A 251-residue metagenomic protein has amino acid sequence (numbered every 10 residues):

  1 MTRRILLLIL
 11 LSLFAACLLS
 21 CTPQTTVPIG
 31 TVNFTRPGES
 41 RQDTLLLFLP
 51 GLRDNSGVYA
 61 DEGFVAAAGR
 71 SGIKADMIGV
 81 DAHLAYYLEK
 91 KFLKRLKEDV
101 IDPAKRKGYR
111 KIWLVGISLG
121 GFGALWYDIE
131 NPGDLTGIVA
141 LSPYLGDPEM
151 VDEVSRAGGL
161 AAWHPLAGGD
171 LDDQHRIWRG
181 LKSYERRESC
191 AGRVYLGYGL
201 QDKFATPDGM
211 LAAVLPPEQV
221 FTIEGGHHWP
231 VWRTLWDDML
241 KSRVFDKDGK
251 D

Functional and structural regions predicted by a protein language model:
M1-I9: Bacterial N-terminal signal peptides that target proteins for export
C17-S20: C-terminal motif of bacterial Sec signal peptides marking the signal peptidase cleavage site
T22-D251: Non-catalytic cap/lid and distal C-terminal segments of serine-dependent acyl enzymes
